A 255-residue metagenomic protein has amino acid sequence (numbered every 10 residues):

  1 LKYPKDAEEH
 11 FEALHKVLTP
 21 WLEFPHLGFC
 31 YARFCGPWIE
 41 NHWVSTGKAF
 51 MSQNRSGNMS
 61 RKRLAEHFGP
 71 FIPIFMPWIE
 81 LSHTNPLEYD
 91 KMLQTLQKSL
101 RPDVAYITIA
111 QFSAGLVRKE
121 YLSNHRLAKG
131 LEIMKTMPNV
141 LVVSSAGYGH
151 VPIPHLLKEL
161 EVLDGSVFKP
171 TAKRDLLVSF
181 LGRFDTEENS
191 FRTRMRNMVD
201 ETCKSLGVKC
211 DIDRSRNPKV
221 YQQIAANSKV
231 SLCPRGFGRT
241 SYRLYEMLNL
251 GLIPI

Functional and structural regions predicted by a protein language model:
L1-Y245, N249-L250: Nucleotide-sugar donor-binding catalytic core of glycosyltransferases
I253-I255: Short hydrophobic beta-strand element within catalytic cores of glycosyltransferases and related nucleotide-activated
